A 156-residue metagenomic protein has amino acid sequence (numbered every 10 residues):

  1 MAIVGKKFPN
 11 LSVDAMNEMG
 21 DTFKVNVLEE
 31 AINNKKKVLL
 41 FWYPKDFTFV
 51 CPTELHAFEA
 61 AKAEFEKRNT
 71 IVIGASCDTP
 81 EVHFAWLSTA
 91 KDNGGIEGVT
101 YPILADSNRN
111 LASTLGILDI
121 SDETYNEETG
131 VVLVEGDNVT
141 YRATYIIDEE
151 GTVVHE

Functional and structural regions predicted by a protein language model:
M1-E156: Chalcogenol-based redox active-site neighborhoods
